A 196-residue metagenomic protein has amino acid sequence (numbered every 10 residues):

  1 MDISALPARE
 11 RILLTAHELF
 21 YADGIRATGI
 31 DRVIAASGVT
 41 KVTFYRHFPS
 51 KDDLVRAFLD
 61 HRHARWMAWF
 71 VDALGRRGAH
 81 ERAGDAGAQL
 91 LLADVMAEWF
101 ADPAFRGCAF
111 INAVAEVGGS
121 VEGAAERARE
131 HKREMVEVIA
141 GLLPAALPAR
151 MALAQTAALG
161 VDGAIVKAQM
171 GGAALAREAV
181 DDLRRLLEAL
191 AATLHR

Functional and structural regions predicted by a protein language model:
M1-P7, H195-R196: N-terminal intrinsically disordered/low-complexity leader segments
R11, T15-D53, A57: Helix-turn-helix
V55-R62, W69: Alpha-helical DNA-contacting segments of helix-turn-helix folds
A57, V71-A104, A154-A157: Hydrophobic alpha-helical connector segments
M67, G87-L90, D94, S120-A145 (+2 more regions): Amphipathic alpha-helical packing segments from all-alpha helical-bundle domains
R77, V117, A168-G172: Secondary-structure edge/capping motif, primarily at the C-terminal ends of alpha-helices and the immediately following
F100-G123: Amphipathic alpha-helical segments used for helix-helix packing
G123-E130, P144-R196: Hydrophobic/aromatic-rich alpha-helical bundle segments in the mid-to-C-terminal region
